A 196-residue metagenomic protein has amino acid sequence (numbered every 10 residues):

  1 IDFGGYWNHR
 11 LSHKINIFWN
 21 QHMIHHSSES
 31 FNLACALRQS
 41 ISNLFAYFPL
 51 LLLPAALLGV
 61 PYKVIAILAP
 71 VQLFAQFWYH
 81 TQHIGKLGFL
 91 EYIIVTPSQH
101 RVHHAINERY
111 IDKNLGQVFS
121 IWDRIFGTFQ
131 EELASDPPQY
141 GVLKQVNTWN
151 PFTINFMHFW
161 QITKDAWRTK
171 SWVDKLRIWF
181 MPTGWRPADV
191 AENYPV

Functional and structural regions predicted by a protein language model:
I1-Y140: Membrane-embedded catalytic scaffold of the fatty acid hydroxylase/desaturase
P137-D189: A membrane-cytosol interface segment of integral membrane proteins
E192-V196: Membrane-proximal intrinsically disordered regions of secretory-pathway and membrane-system proteins
